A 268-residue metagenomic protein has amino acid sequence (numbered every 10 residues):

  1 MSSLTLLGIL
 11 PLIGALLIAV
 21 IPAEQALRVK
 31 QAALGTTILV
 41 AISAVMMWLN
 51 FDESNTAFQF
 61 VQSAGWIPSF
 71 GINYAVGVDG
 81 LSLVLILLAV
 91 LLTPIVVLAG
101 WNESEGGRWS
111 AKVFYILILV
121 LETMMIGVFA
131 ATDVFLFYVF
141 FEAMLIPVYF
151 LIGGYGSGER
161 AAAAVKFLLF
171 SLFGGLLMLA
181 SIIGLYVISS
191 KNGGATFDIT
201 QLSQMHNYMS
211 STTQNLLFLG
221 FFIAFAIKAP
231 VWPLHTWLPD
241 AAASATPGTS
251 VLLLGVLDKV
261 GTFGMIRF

Functional and structural regions predicted by a protein language model:
M1-L10, G80-A89, V134-P147, Q214-F225: Structural signature of hydrophobic alpha-helical transmembrane segments
S2-S3, L17-I116, K191-N207: Transmembrane helix-loop-helix hairpins at membrane boundaries of multipass inner-membrane proteins
P11, D79, D133-L151, F167-F170 (+2 more regions): Functional transmembrane alpha-helices
G14-L17, L39, L85, L92 (+7 more regions): Hydrophobic residues within membrane-embedded alpha-helical segments of Major Facilitator Superfamily
A15-A26, P94-G106, F150-E159, A229-A243: C-terminal ends of transmembrane helices
A15-V20, V45, P94, T123-G127 (+4 more regions): Alpha-helical transmembrane segments of multipass membrane proteins
E24-V29, V113-V120, M124-T213: Alpha-helical multi-pass transmembrane bundles of energy-transducing inner-membrane proteins
F51-N73, L176-H235, D240, G264-F268: Juxtamembrane/interfacial segments at transmembrane-helix boundaries in multi-pass membrane proteins
